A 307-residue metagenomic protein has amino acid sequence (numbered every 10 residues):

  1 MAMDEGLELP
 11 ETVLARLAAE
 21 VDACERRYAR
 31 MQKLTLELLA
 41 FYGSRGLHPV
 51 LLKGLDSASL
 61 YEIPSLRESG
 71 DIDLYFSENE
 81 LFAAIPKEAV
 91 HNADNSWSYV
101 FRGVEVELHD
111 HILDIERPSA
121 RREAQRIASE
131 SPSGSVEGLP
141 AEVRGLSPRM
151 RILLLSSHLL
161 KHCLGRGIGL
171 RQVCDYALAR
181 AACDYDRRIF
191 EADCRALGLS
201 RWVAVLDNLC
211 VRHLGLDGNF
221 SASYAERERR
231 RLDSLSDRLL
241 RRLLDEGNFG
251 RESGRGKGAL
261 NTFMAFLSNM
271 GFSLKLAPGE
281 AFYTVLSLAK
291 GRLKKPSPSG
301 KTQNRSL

Functional and structural regions predicted by a protein language model:
M1-G70, Y75-L307: Conserved NTP-donor binding/palm subdomain of two-metal-ion nucleotidyltransferases/polymerases, i.e., the charged
